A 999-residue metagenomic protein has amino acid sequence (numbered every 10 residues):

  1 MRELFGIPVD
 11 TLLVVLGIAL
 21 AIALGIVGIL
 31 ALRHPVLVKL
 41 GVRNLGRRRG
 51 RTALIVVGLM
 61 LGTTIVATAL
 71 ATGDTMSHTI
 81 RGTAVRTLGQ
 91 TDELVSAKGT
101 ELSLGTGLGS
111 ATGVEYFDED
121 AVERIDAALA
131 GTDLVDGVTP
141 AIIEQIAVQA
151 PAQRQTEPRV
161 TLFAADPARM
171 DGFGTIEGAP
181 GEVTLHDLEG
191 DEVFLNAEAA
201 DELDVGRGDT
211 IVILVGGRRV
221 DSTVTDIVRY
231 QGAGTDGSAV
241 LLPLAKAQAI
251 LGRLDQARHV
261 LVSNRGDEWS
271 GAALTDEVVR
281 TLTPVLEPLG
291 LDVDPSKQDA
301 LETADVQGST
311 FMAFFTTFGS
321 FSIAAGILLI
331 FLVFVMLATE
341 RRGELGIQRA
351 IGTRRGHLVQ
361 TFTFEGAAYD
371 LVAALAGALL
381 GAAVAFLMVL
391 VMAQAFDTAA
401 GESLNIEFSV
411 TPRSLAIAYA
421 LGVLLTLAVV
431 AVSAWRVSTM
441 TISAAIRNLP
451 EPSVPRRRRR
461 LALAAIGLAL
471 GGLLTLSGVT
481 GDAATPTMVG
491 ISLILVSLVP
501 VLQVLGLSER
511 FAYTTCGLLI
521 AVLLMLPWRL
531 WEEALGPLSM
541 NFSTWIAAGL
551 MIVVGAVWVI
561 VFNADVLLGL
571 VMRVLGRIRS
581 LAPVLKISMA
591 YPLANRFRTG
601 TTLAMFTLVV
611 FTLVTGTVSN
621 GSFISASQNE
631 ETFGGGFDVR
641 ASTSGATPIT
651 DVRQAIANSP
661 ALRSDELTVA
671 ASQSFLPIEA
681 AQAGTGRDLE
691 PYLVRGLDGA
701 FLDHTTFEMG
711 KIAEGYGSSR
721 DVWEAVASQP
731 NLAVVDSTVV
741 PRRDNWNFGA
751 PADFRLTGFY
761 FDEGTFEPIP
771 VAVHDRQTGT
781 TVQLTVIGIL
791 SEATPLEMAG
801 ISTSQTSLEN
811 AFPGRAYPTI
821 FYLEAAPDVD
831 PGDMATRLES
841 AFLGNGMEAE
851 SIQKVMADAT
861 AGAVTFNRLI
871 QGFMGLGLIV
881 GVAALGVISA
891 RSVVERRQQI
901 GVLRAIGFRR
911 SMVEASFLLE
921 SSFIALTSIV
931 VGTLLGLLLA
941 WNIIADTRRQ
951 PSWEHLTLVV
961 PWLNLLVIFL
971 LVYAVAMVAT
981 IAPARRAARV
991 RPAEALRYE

Functional and structural regions predicted by a protein language model:
M1-L59, T64-T68, R253, A272-E287 (+6 more regions): Alpha-helical transmembrane segments, especially those used as permease/efflux helices and single-pass anchors
R2-L20, R49, V66-A324, M336-T339 (+7 more regions): Membrane transport/envelope proteins' first extracytoplasmic loop
R2-V15, M76, A378-R413, G472-V489 (+3 more regions): Short helix-loop junctions at transmembrane helix boundaries
G50-D74, S309-E344, A367-G381, L421-A428 (+8 more regions): Hydrophobic alpha-helical transmembrane segments of multi-pass inner-membrane transport and secretion
T64, T72-Y116, S539-L550, G555-G717 (+1 more regions): Juxtamembrane segments of multi-pass membrane proteins
Q153-L203, N629, A655-P768, Q783-I787: Short beta-strand boundary microenvironments
M440-P455, R985-E999: Short cytosolic juxtamembrane segments of multi-pass membrane proteins
